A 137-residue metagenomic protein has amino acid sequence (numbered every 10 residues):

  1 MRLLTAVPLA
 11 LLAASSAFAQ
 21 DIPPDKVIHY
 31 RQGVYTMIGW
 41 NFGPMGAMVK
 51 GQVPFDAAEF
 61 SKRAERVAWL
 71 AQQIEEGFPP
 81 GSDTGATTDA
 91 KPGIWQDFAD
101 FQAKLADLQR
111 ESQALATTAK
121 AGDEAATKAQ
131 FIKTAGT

Functional and structural regions predicted by a protein language model:
T5-A14: Bacterial N-terminal signal peptides
S15-A19: Sec/Tat signal peptide C-region and signal peptidase I cleavage site
D25-A58, R63-T137: Sequence context surrounding c-type heme c attachment/ligation sites in exported
